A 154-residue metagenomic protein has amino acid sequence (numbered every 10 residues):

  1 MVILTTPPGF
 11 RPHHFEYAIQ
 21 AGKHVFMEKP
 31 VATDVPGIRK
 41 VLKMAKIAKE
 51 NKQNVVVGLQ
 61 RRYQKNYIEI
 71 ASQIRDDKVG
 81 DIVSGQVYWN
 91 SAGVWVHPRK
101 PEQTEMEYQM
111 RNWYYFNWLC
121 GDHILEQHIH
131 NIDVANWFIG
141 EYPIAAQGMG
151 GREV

Functional and structural regions predicted by a protein language model:
M1-I3: N-terminal Rossmann-like NAD(P) cofactor-binding module of classical short-chain dehydrogenase/reductase
P7-P8, P12-Y63, D77: Beta-strand-loop-alpha-helix segment that lines the small-molecule cofactor/substrate pocket of alpha/beta enzymes
N51-V154: Predominantly a Rossmann-like dinucleotide-binding segment in NAD(P)-dependent oxidoreductases
